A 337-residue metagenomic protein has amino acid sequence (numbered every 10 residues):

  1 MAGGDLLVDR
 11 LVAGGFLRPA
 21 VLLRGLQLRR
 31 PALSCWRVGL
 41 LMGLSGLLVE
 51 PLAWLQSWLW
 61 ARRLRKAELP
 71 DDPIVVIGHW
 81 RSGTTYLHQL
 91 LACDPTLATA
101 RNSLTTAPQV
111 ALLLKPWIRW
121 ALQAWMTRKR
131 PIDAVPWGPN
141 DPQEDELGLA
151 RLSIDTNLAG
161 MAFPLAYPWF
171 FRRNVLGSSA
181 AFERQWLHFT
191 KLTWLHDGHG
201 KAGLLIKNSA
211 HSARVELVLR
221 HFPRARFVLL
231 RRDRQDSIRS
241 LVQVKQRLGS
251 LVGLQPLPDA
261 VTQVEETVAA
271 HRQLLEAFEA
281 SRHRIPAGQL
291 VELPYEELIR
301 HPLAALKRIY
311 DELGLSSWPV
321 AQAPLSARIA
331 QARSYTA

Functional and structural regions predicted by a protein language model:
G15-K66: A transmembrane-helix-recognition feature enriched in membrane-embedded lipid enzymes and envelope glyco-/phospholipid
L55-H79, T105-K115: N-terminal signal-anchor transmembrane helix
V76-A92: Glycine-rich phosphate-binding P-loop
C93-S103: Post-Walker A helix-loop "phosphate-sensing" segment adjacent to the P-loop in P-loop NTPases
L104-L204: PAPS-dependent sulfation machinery
K201-S209, R232, V264-E266, P286-R308 (+1 more regions): Phosphate-binding beta-loop-alpha motif at adenosine-nucleotide cofactor sites
N208, V218-Q243: Conserved phosphate-donor/acceptor-positioning beta-strand/loop module used by diverse small-molecule
R239-L274, Q322-A337: PAPS-dependent sulfotransferase catalytic core
